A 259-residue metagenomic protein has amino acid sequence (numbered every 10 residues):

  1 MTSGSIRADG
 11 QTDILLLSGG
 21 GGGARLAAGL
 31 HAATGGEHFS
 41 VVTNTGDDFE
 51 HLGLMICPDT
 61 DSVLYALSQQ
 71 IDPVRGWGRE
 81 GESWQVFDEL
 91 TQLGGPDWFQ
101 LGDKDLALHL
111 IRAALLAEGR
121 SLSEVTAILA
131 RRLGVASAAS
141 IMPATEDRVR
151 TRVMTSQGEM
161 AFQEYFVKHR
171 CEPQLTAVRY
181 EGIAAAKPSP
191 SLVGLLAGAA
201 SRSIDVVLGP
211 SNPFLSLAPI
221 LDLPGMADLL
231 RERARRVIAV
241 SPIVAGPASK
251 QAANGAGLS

Functional and structural regions predicted by a protein language model:
D9-I14: Extreme N-terminal starter segment of soluble prokaryotic enzymes
L16, V41-V42, A239: Structural beta-sheet core signal
G22: Hydrophobic/small residue at the entry helix of a nucleotide-binding pocket
A27-H31, L215-L230: Short Gly/Thr/Asp-enriched flexible loops that form oxyanion-binding sites at enzyme active sites
N44-G182: Electropositive, gly/pro-rich neighborhoods at or near active sites that engage anionic ligands
Q174-A199, L221-D222: Active-site glycine-rich loop that binds ribose-phosphate moieties when present
R202-F214: Short acidic, glycine-rich surface-loop motifs adjacent to enzyme active sites
L221-S259: Redox- and metal-dependent alpha/beta enzyme cores, enriched for Fe-S-associated oxidoreductases and cofactor-handling
